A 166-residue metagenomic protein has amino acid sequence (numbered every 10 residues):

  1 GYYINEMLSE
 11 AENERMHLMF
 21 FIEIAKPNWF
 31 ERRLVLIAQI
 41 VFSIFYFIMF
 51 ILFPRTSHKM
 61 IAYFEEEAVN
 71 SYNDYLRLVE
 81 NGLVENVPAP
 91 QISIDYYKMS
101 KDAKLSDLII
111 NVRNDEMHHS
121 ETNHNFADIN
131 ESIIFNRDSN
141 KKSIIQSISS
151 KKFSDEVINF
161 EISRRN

Functional and structural regions predicted by a protein language model:
G1-N166: Non-heme di-metal
